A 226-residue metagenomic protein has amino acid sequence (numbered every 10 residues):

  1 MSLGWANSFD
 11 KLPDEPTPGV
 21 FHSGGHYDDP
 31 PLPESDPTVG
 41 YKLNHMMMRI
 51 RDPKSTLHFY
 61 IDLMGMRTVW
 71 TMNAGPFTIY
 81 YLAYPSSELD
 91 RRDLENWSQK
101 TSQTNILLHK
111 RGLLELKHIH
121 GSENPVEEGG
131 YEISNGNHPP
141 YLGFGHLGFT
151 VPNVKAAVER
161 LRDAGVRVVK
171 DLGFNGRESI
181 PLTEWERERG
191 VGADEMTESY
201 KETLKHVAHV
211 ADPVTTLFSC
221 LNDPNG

Functional and structural regions predicted by a protein language model:
M1-T38, W70, G136, G148-G226: Vicinal oxygen chelate
S2, P37-Y41, M48-E115, D163: Core segments of cupin and vicinal oxygen chelate
M46, L147: Hydrophobic adenine-recognition pocket in adenosine-nucleotide-binding enzymes
E88, H120-P125: Active-site/binding-pocket entry motifs
T101-T104, Y131-N137, D194-T197: Short, P/G- and charge-enriched loop/turn segments at secondary-structure junctions
E115-K117, S219: Conserved beta-strand in the GNAT
H118-G121, D223: Acetyl-CoA-dependent GNAT
P139-L142: Beta-rich, blade/repeat-based domains predominating in secreted/periplasmic proteins but also intracellular
